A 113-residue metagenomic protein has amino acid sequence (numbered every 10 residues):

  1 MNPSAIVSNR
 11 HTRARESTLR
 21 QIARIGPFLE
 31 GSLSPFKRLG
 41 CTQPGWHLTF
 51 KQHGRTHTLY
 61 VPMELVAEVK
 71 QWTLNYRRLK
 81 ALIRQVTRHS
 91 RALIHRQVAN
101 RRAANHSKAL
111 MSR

Functional and structural regions predicted by a protein language model:
M1-R113: A positively charged, amphipathic N-terminal helix/segment that binds anionic biomolecules
